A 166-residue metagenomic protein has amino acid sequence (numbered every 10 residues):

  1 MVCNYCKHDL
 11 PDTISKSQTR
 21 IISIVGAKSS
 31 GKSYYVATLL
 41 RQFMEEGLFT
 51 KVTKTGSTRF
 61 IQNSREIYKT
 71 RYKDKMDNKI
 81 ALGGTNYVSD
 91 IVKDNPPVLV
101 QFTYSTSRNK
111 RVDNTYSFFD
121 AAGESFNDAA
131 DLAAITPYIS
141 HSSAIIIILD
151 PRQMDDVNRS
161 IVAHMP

Functional and structural regions predicted by a protein language model:
M1-T19: Cys/His-rich short segments
I14, M44-T85: Flexible phosphate/Mg2+-sensing switch loops adjacent to catalytic phosphate-binding sites
I22-I24: Hydrophobic anchor at the beta1->P-loop junction of P-loop NTPases
A27: P-loop (Walker A) phosphate-binding loop of NTP-binding proteins
S30-K32: Conserved glycine(s) of the Walker
Y35-E45: A conserved segment at the C-terminal end of the G1
D113-D131: Switch II (G3) loop of P-loop NTPases
I135-P166: Conserved C-terminal guanine-recognition region of P-loop GTPase G domains, centered on the G4
